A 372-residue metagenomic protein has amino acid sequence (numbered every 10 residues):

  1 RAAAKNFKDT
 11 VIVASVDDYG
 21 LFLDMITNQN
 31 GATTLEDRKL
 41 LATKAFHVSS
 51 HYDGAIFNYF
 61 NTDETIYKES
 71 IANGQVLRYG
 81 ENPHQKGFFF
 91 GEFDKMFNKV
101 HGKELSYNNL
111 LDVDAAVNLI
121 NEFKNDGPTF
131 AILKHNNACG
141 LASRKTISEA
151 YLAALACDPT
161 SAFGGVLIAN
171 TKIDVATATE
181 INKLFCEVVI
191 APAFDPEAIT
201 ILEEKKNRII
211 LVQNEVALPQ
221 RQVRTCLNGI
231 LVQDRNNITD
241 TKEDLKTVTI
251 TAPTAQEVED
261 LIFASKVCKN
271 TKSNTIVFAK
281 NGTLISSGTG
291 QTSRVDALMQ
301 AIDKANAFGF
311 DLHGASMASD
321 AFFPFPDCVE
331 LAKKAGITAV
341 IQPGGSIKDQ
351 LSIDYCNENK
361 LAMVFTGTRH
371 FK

Functional and structural regions predicted by a protein language model:
R1, V11-A14: Short, acidic (Asp/Glu-rich) active-site segment that either coordinates a divalent metal cofactor
R1-N6, L23: Non-catalytic helical/linker scaffolds that mediate oligomerization, partner binding, and domain coupling around large
K5-T10, H51-G54, F60-K372: ATP-dependent carboxylate/acyl-activation modules
S15-K68, L184: Non-catalytic interaction/clamp surfaces of large macromolecular machines
